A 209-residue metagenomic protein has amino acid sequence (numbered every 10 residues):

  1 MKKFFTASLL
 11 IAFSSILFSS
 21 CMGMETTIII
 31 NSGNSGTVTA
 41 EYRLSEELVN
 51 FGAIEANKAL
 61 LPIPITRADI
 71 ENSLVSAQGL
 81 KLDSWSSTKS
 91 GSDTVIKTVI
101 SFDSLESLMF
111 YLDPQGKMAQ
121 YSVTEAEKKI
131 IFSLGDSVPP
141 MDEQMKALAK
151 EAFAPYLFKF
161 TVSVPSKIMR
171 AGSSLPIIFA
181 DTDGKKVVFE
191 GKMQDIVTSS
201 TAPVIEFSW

Functional and structural regions predicted by a protein language model:
M1-L9: Bacterial N-terminal signal peptides that target proteins for export
L17-S20: C-terminal motif of bacterial Sec signal peptides marking the signal peptidase cleavage site
M22-M24: Bacterial signal peptide processing site
T26-I28, N34, F160: Buried hydrophobic packing residues in well-ordered domains
I30-E46: Post-signal peptide N-terminal segment of mature Sec-exported envelope proteins
E41-V49, L175-A180: Short, solvent-exposed aromatic-acidic interface loops
R43-S73: Post-signal-peptide N-terminal segment of Sec-exported extracytoplasmic proteins
S76-W209: Mature, soluble, non-transmembrane domains
